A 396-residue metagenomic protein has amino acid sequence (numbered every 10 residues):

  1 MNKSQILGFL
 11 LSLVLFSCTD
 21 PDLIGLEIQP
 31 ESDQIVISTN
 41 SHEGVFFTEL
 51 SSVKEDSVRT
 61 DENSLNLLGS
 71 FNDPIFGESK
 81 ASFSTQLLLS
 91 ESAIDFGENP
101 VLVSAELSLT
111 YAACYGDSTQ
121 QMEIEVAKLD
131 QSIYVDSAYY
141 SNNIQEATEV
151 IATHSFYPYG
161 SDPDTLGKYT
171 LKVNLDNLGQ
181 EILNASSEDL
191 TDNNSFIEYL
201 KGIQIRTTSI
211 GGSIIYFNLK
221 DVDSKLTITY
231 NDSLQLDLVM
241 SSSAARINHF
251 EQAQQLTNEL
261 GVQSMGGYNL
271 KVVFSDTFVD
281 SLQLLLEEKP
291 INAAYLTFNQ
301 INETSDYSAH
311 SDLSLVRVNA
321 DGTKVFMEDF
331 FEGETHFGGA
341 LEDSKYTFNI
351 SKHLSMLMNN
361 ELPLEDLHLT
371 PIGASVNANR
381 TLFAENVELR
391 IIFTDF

Functional and structural regions predicted by a protein language model:
N2-G8, S12, C18-F396: Secreted, disulfide-rich extracellular signaling modules
